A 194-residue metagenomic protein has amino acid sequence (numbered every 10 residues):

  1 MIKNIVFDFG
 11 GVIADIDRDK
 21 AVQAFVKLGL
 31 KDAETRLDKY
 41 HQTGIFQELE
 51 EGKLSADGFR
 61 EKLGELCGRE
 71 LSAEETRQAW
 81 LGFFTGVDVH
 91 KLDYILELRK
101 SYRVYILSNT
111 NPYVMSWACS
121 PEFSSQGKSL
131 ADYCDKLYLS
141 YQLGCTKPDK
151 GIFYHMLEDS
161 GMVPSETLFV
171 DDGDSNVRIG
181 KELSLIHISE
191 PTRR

Functional and structural regions predicted by a protein language model:
I2-V89, K100, N111-M115: N-terminal helical cap/lid subdomain that shapes the substrate entry/recognition surface in HAD-like hydrolases
D8-G11, G52, I106, L137 (+1 more regions): Generic structural signal for small/hydrophobic residues in well-ordered secondary structure, especially within
A14-I16, Y113-W117, T146-K147, N176-R178: Short catalytic/ligand-binding loop motif for oxyanion handling, primarily in non-cytosolic enzymes, centered on
A33-E34, D132-K136, P164-T167: Short acidic capping loops at alpha-helix termini that bridge into adjacent secondary structure
H90-L139: Substrate-recognition/cap helix-loop segment adjacent to the acidic, metal-dependent catalytic center of Asp-based
T146-D174: Conserved Lys-Pro-Asp/Glu-containing loop-to-beta segment of HAD-superfamily phosphomonoesterases, centered on
L183-R194: Residue-level detector of conserved catalytic or cofactor/ligand-binding positions in enzyme active sites
